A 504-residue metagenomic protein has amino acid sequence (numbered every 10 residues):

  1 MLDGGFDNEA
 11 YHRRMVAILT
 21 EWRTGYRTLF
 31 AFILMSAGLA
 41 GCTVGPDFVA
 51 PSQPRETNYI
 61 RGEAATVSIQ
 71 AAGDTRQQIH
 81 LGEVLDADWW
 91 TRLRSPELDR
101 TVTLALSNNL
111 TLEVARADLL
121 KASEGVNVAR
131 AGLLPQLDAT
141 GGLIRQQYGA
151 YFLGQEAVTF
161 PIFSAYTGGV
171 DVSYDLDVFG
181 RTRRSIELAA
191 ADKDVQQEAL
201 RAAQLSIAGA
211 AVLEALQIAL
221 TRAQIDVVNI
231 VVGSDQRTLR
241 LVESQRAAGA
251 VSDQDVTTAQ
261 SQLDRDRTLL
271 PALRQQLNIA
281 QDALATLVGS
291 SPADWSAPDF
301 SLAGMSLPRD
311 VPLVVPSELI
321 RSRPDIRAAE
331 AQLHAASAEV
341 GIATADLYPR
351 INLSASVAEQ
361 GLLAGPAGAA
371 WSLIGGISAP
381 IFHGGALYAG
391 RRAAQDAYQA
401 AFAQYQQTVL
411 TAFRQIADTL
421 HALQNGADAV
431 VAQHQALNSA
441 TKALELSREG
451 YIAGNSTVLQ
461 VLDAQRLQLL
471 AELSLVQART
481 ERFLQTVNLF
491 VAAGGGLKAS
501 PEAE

Functional and structural regions predicted by a protein language model:
L2, Y11, T28-F32, G38-S107 (+5 more regions): Terminal intrinsically disordered/low-complexity segments used for targeting and assembly
H12-F30: Bacterial N-terminal signal peptides that target proteins for export
V44-P51, A87-D88, R94-L104, N108-R116 (+5 more regions): Small/polar-residue-enriched beta-strand and adjacent coil segments characteristic of outer-membrane beta-barrel
T182, A191, E198-V315, A422 (+3 more regions): Periplasmic alpha-helical coiled-coil/stalk elements that build and connect Gram-negative outer-membrane
R246-A250, Y451-N455, A492-G496: A short glycine-centered flexible hinge/capping loop motif at secondary-structure junctions
S252-Q254, N455-Q477: Short terminal targeting/anchoring segments
